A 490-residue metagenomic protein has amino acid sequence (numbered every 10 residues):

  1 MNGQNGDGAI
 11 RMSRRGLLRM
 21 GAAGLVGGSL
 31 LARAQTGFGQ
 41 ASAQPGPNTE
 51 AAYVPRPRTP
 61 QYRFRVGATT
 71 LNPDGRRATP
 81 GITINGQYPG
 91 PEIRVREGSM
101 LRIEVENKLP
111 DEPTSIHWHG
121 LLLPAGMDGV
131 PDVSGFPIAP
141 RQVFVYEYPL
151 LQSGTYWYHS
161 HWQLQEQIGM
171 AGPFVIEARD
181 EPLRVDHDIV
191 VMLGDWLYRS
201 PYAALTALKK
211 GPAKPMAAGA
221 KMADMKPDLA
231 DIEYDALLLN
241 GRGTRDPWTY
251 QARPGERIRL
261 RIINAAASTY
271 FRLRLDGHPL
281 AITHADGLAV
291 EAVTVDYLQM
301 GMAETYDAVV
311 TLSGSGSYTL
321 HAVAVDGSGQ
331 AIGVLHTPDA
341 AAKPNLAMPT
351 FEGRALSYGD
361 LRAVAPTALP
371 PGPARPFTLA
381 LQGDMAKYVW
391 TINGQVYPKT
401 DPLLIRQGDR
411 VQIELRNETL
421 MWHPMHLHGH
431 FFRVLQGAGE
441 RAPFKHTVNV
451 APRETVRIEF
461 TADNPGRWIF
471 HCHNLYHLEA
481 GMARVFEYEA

Functional and structural regions predicted by a protein language model:
M1-G16, A23: N-terminal secretory signal peptides
G28-R63, M170-K210, L288-W422, T461-R467 (+1 more regions): Extended terminal and domain-junction accessory segments
T59-P80: Mature N-terminal segment immediately following signal peptide/propeptide cleavage in secreted/periplasmic
R76-R94, L239-Y250, A386-Q407: N-terminal edge beta-strand
Y88, I93, W118-Q152, L183 (+4 more regions): Extracytoplasmic beta-sandwich strand-turn segments characteristic of Greek-key/jelly-roll folds
V105-L109, N264, L415-T419: Asparagine-centered strand-capping/turn motif at beta-strand->loop junctions
E147-R179: Hydrophobic or amphipathic alpha-helical targeting/insertion segments
V190-E256, I263-A266: Acidic-aromatic/histidine active-site loop/patch
